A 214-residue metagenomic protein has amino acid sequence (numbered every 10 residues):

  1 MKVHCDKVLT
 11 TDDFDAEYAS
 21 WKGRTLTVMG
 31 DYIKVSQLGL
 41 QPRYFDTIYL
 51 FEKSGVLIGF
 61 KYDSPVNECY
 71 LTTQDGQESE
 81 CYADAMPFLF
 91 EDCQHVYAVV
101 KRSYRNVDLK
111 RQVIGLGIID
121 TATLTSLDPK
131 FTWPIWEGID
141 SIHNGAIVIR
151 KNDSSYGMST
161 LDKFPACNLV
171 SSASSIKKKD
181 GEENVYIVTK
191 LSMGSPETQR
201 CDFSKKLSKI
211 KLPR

Functional and structural regions predicted by a protein language model:
M1-R214: Residue-level detector of conserved, function-critical positions
